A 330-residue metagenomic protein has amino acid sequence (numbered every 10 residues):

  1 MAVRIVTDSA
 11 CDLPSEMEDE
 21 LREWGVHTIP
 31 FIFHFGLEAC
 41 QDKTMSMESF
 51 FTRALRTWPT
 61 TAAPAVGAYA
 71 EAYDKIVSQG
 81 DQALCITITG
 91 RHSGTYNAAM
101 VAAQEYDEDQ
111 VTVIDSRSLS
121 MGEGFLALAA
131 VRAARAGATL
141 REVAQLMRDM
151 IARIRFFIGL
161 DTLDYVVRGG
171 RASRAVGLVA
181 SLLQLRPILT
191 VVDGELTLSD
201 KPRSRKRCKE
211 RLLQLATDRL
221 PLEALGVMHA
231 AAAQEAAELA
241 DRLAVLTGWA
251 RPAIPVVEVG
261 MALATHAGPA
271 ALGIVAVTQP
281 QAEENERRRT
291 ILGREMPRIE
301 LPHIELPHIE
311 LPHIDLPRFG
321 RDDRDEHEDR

Functional and structural regions predicted by a protein language model:
R4, S9-L37, R91-T95, A99-T112 (+3 more regions): Mixed-charge interfacial surface used for oligomerization/domain docking and macromolecular partner engagement
L37-E108: Class I S-adenosyl-L-methionine
